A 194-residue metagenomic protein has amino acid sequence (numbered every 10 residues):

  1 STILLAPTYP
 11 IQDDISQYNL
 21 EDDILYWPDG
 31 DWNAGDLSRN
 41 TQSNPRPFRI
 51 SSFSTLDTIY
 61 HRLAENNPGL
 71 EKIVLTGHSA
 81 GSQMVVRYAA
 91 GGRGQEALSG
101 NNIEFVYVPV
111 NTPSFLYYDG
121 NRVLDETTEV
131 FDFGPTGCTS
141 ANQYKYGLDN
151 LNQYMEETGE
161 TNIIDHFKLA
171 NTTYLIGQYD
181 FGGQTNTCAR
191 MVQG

Functional and structural regions predicted by a protein language model:
T2-D14: Conserved alpha/beta-hydrolase
I11-Y26: Glycine-rich "HGGG/HGxG" loop immediately N-terminal to the catalytic nucleophile of the alpha/beta-hydrolase
S16-Q17, M84-A89, Y118-N121, T185-N186: A short acidic (Asp/Glu
L25-N67, Q83: Alpha/beta-hydrolase active-site loop
K72-V74, V106: Residue in the alpha/beta-hydrolase core beta-strand immediately N-terminal to the catalytic nucleophile
G77-G81, V85: Gly/Ala-rich beta-loop-alpha elbow adjacent to hydrolase catalytic centers
R87-F105: Conserved hydrolase catalytic core segment
G100-G194: The feature captures the conserved acid-bearing segment of alpha/beta-hydrolase catalytic domains
